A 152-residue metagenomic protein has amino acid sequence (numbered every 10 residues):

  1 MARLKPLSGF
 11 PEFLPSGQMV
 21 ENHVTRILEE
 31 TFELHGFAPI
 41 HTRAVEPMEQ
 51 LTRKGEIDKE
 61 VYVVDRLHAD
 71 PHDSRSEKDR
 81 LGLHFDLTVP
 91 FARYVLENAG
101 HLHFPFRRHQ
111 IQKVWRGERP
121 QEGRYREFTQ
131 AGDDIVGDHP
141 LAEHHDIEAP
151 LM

Functional and structural regions predicted by a protein language model:
M1-M152: TRNA-recognition modules of translation machinery and tRNA-sensing kinases, especially anticodon-binding
